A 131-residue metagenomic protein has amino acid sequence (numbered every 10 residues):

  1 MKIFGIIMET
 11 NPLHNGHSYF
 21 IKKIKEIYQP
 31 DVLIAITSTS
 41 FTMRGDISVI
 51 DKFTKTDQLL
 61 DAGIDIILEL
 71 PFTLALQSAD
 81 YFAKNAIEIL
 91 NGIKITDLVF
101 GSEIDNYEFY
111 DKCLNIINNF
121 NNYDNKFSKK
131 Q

Functional and structural regions predicted by a protein language model:
M1-Q131: Nucleotidyltransferase catalytic core that binds NTPs
